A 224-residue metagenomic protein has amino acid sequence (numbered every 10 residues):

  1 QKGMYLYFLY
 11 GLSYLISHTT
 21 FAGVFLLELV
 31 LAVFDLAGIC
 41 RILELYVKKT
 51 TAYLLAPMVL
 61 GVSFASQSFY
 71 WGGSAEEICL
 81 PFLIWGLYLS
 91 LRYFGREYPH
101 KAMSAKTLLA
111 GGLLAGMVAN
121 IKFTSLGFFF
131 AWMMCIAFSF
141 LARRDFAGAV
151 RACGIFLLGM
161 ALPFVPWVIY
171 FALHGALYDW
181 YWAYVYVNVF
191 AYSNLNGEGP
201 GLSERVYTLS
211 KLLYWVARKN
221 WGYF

Functional and structural regions predicted by a protein language model:
Q1-A22, L29: Short hydrophobic/aromatic helix or loop-helix immediately within or flanking a transmembrane segment in polytopic
F34-V62, L80-P81, Y98-K106: Transmembrane-helix signature of polytopic, membrane-embedded enzymes that assemble or transfer cell-envelope glycans
E44, G86-A110, F140-R143, W215 (+1 more regions): Membrane-interface transmembrane helices that cradle and orient dolichyl/undecaprenyl
F69-I78: Short acidic/glycine- and proline-prone juxtamembrane loop motifs at membrane-interface regions of multi-pass membrane
L80, M160-F164, E204-F224: Alpha-helical transmembrane segments at the extracellular/periplasmic loop-to-helix junctions of multi-pass membrane
S104-F123, F129-C135, L158, L162: Membrane-interface alpha helices of multi-pass inner-membrane proteins
F128-F164, V168: Perimembrane helix-loop-helix junctions
A152-G197: Membrane-lumen/periplasm interface segments of specific transmembrane helices in polyprenyl phosphate-linked
